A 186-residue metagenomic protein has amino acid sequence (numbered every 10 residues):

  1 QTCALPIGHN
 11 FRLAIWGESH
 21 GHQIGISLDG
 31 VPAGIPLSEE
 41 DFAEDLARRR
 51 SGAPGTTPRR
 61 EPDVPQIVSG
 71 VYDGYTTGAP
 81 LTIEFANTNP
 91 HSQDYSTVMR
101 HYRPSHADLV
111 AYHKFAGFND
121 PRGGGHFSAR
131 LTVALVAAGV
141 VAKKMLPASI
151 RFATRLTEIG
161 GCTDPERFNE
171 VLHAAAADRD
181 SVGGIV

Functional and structural regions predicted by a protein language model:
Q1-L5: Short, small-residue-biased leader/transition segments that mark boundaries at the very start of proteins
H9-I15, P65-G70, E170-S181: Glycine-rich, charged/polar anion/phosphate-binding loops that engage phosphate groups from diverse ligands
F11-V31, R130-A142: Conserved phosphate/anionic-ligand binding catalytic regions in large, soluble enzymes, centered on
S19, Q23, G34-P58, T132 (+2 more regions): Alpha/propeptide regions of enzymes that mature by internal proteolysis
S19, Q23, L37, D41 (+6 more regions): Conserved active-site and cofactor/substrate-binding residues in soluble primary-metabolism enzymes
S19-H20, P32-A33, N87-N89, L156-T163: Acidic, glycine-rich active-site loops and adjacent beta-strand->loop/helix elements that engage anionic groups
L46-P104, D108-V110: Glycine-rich, N-terminal phosphate-binding loop and its surrounding beta-alpha-beta segment
K114-V186: Glycine-rich, mobile lid/loop segments that gate access to catalytic sites or pores
